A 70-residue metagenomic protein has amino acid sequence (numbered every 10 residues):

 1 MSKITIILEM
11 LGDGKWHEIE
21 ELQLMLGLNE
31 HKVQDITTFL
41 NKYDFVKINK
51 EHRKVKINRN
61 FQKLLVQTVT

Functional and structural regions predicted by a protein language model:
M1-I4, E18, K50-T70: Short, cationic-aromatic polyanion-contact patches
M1-L24: Short amphipathic alpha-helical interface segments
G12, T38, K42: Residue-level detection of the helix-turn-helix DNA-binding "recognition helix"
L22, Q34, E51-H52: Short loop/turn and capping residues at structural boundaries
L26-N29, K54: Intrinsic-disorder-associated interaction segments
L28-F39: Short amphipathic alpha-helical interaction segments
N41-E51: A short, conserved structural fragment
